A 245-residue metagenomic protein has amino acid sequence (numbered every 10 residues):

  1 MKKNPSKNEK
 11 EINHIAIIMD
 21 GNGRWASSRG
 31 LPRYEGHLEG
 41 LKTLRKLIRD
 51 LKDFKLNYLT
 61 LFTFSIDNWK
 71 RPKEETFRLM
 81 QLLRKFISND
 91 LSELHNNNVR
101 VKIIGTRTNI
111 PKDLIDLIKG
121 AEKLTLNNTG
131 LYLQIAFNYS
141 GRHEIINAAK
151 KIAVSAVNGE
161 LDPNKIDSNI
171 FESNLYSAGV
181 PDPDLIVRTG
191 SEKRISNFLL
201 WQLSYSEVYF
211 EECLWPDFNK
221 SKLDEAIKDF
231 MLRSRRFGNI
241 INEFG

Functional and structural regions predicted by a protein language model:
M1-G245: Flexible, compositionally biased loop and terminal segments
